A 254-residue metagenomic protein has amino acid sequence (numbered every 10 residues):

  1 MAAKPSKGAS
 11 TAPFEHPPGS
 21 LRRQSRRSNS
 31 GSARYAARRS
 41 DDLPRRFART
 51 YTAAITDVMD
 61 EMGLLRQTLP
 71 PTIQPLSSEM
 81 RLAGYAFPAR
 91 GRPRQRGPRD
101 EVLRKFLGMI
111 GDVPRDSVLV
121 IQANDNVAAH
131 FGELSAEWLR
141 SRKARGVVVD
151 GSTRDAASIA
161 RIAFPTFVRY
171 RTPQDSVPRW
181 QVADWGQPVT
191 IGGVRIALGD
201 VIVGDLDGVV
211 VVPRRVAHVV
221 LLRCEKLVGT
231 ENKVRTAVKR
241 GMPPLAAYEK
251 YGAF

Functional and structural regions predicted by a protein language model:
A2-K4, G8-L198, V211-F254: Feature captures the catalytic cores and cofactor-binding loops of soluble hydro-lyases/lyases that act on carboxylate
I202: C-terminal binding/interaction regions
D205-L206: Short acidic-glycine loop/turn motifs at beta-strand connectors
